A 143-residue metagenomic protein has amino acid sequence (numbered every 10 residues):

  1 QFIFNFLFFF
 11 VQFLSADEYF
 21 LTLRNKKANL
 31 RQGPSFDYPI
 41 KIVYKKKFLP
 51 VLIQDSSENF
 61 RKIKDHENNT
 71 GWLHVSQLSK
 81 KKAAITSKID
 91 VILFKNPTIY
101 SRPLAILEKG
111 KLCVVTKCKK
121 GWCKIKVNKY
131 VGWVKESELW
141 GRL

Functional and structural regions predicted by a protein language model:
Q1-A16: Classical Sec-dependent N-terminal signal peptides that target proteins to the secretory pathway
L14-Q32, I42-K47, Q54-K95, Y100-K111 (+2 more regions): SH3-family beta-barrel domains
S35-Y38: Second-shell loop/turn segments in exported
